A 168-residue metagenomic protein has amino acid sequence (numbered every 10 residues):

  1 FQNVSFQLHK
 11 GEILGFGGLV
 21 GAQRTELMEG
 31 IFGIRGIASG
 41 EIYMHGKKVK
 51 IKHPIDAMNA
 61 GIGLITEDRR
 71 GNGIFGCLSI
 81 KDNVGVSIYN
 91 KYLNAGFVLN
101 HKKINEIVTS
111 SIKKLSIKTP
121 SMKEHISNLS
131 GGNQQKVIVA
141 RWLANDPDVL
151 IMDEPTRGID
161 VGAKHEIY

Functional and structural regions predicted by a protein language model:
F1-Y168: Glycine-rich phosphate-binding loops of nucleotide-dependent enzymes
